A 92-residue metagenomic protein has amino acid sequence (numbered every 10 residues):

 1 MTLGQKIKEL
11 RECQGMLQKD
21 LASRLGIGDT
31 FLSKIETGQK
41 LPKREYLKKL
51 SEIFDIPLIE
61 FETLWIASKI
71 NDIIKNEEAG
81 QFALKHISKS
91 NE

Functional and structural regions predicted by a protein language model:
M1, E12-C13, L41: Short amphipathic helical patch at the helix-1/turn junction of helix-turn-helix
Q5-R24, E77, A83-H86: Short basic helix-loop element that most often maps to the first helix and adjoining turn of HTH DNA-binding modules
I7, L21-A22, L32-I35, F61: Conserved hydrophobic/aromatic packing and binding residues within compact polymer-binding modules
G26-L41: Recognition helix of helix-turn-helix/homeodomain-like DNA-binding domains that insert into the DNA major groove
Q39-E52: Short, basic-rich loop-to-helix N-cap that marks the start of a DNA-contacting helix
E52, E60-E92: Short, charged recognition helix plus adjacent turn of helix-turn-helix-like nucleic-acid-binding domains
